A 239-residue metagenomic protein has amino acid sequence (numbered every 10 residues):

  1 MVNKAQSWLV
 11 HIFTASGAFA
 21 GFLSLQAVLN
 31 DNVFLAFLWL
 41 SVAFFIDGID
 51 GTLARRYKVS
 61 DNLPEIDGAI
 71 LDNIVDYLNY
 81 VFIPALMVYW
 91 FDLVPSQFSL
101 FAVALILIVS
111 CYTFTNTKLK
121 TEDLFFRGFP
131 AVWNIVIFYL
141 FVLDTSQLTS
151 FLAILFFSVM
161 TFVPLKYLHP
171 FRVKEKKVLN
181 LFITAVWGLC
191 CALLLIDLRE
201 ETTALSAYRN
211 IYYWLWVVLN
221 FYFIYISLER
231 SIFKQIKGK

Functional and structural regions predicted by a protein language model:
M1-V59, L71: Active-site-proximal cofactor/substrate-binding loop regions of enzyme domains
V2-I12, I66-I74, L119-R127, R172-K177: Short, amphipathic, aromatic/basic-enriched membrane-interface segments that mark the entry/exit of transmembrane
W8-A15, R56-T113: Multi-pass membrane catalytic core of lipid/isoprenoid biosynthesis enzymes
F13-F19, W39-V42, I46, L78-V81 (+9 more regions): Lipid-exposed faces of alpha-helical membrane segments in multi-pass integral membrane proteins
L23-L38, I74, L78, F82-V103 (+2 more regions): Helix-coil boundary and interhelical linker segments in multi-pass alpha-helical membrane proteins
L25, R55-K58, Y80, P84 (+3 more regions): Short, function-defining helix-loop hinge/capping sites that tune catalysis or transport
T52-D61, S110-L124, F162-F171, I224-S231: C-terminal ends of transmembrane helices
F126-K239: C-terminal membrane-associated helical module and adjoining short loops/tails
